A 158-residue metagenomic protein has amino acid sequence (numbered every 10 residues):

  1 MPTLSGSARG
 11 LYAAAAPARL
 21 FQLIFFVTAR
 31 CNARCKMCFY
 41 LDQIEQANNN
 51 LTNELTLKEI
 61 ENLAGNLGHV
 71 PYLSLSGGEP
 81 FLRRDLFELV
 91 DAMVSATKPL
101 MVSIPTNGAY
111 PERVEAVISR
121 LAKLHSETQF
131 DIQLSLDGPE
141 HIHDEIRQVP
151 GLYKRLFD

Functional and structural regions predicted by a protein language model:
P2-Q129: Conserved alpha-helical substructure of the radical SAM core
P80, G108-E112, L134-V149: Conserved radical SAM core fold
S126-E140, L156-D158: A broadly tuned preference for mixed-charge, low-complexity surface segments
Q148-D158: Glycine-rich S-adenosyl-L-methionine
